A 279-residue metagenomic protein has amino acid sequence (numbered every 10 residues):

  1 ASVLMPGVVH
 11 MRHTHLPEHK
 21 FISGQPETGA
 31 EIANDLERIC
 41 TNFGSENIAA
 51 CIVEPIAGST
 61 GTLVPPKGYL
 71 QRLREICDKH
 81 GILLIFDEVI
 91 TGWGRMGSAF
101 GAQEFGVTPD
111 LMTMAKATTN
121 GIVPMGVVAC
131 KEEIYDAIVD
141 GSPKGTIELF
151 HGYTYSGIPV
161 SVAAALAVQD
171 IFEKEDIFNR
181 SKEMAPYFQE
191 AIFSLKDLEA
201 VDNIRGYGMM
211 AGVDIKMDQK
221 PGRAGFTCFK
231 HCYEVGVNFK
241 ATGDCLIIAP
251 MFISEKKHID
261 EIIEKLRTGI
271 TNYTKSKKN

Functional and structural regions predicted by a protein language model:
A1-N279: Conserved N-terminal phosphate-binding loop of PLP-dependent enzymes in the Aspartate aminotransferase
